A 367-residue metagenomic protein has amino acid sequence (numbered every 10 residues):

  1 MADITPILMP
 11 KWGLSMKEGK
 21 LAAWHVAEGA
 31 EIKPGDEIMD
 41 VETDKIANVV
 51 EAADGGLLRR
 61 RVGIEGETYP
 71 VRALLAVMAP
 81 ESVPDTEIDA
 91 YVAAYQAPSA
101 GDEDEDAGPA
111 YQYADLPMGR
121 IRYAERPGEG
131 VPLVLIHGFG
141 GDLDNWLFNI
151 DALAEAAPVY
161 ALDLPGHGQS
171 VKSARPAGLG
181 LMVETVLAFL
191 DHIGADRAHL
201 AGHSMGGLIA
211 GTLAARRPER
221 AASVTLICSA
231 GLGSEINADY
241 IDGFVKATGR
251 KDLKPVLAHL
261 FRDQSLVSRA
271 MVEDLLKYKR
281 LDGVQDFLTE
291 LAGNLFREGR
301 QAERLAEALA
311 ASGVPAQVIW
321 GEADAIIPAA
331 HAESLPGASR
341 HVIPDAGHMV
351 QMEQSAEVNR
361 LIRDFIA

Functional and structural regions predicted by a protein language model:
M1-A110: Mobile cofactor-carrier "swinging-arm" domains
Q112, L116, Y160-A201: Active-site loop/oxyanion-hole signature of alpha/beta-hydrolase fold enzymes
R126-Q169: Conserved HGGG/HGGXW glycine-rich cap/lid loop of the alpha/beta-hydrolase fold
G211-A215, A221-L253: Flexible "cap/lid" loop of the alpha/beta hydrolase fold
A247-A310: Conserved alpha/beta-hydrolase catalytic His-Asp/Glu region
G299, E322-I327: Acidic catalytic loop of the alpha/beta-hydrolase fold
S312, V318-W320: Short beta-strand/loop motif that positions the catalytic acidic residue of the alpha/beta-hydrolase fold
A346-N359: Catalytic histidine-centered segment of alpha/beta-hydrolase-like enzymes
